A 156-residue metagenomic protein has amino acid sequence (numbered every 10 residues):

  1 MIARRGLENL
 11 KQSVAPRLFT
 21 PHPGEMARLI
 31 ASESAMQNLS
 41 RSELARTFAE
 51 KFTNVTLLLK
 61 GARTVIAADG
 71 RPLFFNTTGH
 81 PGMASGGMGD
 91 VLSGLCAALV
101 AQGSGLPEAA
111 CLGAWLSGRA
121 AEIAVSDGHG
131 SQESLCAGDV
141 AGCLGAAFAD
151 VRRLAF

Functional and structural regions predicted by a protein language model:
M1-T78, R152-F156: Glycine-rich phosphate/dinucleotide-binding loop and adjoining beta-alpha-beta core of small-molecule
R28, S85-L116: Short, small-residue alpha-helix embedded
L29-I30, T77-M83, S93, A124-Q132: Short beta-alpha connecting loops at secondary-structure transitions that line or flank enzyme active sites
A35-R41, G103-C111, H129-L135: Short, charged, surface-exposed loops that flank catalytic or proteolytic processing sites
M36, L116-R119: A short structural micro-motif
E43-R46, F74, G86, S93-G94 (+2 more regions): Feature representing long, continuous alpha-helical segments
R119-F156: Charged C-terminal helix
